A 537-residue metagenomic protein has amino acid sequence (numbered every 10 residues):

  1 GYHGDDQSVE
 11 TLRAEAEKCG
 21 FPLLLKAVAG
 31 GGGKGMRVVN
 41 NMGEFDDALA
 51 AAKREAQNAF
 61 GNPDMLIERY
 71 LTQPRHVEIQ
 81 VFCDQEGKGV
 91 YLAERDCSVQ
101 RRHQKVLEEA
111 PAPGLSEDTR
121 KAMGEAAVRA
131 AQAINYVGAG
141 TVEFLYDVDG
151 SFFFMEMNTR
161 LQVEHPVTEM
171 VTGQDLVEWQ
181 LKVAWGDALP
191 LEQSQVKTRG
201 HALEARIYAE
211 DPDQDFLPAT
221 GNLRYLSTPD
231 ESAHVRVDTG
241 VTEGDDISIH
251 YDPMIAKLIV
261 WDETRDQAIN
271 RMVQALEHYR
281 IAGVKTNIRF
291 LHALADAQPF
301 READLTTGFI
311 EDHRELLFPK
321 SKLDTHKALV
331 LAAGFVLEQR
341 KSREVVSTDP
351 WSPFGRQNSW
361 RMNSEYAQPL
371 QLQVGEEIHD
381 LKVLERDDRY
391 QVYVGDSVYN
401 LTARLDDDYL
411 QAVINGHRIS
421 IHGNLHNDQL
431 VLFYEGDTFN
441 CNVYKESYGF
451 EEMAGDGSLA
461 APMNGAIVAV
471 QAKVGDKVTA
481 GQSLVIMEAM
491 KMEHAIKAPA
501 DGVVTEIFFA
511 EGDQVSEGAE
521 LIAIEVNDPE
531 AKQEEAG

Functional and structural regions predicted by a protein language model:
G1-V142, Y146-H165: N-terminal beta-alpha lobe that positions the nucleotide/phosphoryl donor in ATP/NTP-coupled carboxylate activation
M36-V38, R69, L115, M254-E263 (+2 more regions): Short, well-ordered beta-strand elements within core beta-sheets of diverse protein domains
A127, P166-S397, S483, D513 (+1 more regions): Catalytic cores of soluble metabolic enzymes centered on carboxylation/carboxyl-transfer
D175, E385-L410, I414-I419, D428: Conserved nucleotide-binding/hydrolysis modules and their immediate coupling elements across P-loop/ASCE NTPase motors
L191-R199, G308-R314, F318, G436-A461: Long, charged amphipathic helices and adjacent flexible linkers at domain junctions
E204, Q214, I414-C441: Structured, non-catalytic alpha/beta "coupling" segments that mediate domain-domain communication and provide generic
F450-G537: Structured functional modules or segments
